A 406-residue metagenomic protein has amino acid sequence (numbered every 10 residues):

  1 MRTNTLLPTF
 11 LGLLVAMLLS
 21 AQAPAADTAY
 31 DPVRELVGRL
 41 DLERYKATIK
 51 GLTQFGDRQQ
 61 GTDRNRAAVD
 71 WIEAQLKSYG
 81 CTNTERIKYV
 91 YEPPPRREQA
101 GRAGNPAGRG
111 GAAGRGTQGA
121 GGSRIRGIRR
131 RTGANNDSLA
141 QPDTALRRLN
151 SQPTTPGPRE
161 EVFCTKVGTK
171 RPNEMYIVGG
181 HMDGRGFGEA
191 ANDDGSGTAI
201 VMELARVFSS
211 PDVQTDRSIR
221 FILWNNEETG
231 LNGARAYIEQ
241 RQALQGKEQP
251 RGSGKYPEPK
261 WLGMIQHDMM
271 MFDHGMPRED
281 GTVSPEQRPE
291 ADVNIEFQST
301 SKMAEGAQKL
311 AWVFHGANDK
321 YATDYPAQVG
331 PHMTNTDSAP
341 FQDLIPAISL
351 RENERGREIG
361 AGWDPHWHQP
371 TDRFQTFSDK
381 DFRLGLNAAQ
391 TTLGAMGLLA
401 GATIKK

Functional and structural regions predicted by a protein language model:
P8-S20: Bacterial N-terminal signal peptides
A21-V69, A74, Y79-T84, K166-P172 (+3 more regions): N-terminal hydrophobic or amphipathic helices/low-complexity stretches enriched in small/hydrophobic/Pro/Gly
D31-L40, T53-R64, R148-P153, D183-G195 (+5 more regions): Second-shell loop/turn segments in exported
Y45-T53, N83-I87, E161-T165, M175-G179 (+8 more regions): Structural recognition of the beta-strand scaffold that forms the well-ordered cores of secreted hydrolase catalytic
A47, G51-T165: A non-catalytic alpha/beta surface segment that caps or lines the substrate-entry region of metallo-dependent hydrolase
V162-C164, V178-N232, T392: Alpha-helical metal-binding/catalytic segments enriched in His/Glu/Asp
W224-D337, D343-A347, E354: Metal-dependent peptidase/peptidase-like ectodomains
G356-K406: His/Asp/Glu-rich mid-to-C-terminal helical/loop segments that flank catalytic regions of hydrolases
